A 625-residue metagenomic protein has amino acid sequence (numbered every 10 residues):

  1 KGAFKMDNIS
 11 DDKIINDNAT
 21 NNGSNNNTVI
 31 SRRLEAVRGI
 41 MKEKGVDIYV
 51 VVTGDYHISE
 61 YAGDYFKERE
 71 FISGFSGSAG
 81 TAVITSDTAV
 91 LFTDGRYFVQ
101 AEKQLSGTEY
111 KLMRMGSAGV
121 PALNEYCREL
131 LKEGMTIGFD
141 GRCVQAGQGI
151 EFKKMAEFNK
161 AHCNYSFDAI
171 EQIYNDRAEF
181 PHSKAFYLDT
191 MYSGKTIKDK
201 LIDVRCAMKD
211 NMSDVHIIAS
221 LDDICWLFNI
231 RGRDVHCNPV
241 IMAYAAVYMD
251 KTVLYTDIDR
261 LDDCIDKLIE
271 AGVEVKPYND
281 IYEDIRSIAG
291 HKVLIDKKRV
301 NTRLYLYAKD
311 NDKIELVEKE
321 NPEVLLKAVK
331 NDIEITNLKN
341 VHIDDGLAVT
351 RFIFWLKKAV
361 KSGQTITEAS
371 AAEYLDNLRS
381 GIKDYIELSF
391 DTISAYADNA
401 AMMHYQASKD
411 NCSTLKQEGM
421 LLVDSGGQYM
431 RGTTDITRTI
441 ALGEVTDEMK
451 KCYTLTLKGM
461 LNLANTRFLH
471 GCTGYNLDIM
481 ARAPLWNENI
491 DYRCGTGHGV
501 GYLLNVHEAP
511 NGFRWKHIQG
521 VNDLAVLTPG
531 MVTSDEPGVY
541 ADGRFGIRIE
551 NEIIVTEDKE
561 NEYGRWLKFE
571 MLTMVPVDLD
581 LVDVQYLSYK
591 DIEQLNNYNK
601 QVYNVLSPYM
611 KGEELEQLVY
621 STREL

Functional and structural regions predicted by a protein language model:
G2-L625: Active-site neighborhoods and metal-handling regions in enzymes and metal-associated proteins
